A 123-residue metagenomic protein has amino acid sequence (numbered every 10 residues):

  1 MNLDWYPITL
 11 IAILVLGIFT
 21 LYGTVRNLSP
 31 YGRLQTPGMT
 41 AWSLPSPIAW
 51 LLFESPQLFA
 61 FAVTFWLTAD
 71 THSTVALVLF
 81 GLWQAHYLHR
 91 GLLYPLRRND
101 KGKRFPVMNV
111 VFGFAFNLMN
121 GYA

Functional and structural regions predicted by a protein language model:
M1-A123: Membrane-anchoring alpha-helices and their flanking helix-loop junctions
